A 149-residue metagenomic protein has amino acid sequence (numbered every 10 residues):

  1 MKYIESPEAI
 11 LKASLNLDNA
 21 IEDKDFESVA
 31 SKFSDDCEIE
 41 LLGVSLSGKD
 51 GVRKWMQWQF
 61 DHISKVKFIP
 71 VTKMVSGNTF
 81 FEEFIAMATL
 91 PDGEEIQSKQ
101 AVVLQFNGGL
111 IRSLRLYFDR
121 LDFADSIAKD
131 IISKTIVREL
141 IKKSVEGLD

Functional and structural regions predicted by a protein language model:
M1-S31, K134-D149: Short, low-complexity N-terminal intrinsically disordered segments enriched in polar/charged residues
L17, V29-A30, C37, G48 (+4 more regions): Hydrophobic pocket/interface hotspot
F26-A30, S34-G77: A solvent-exposed, acidic/Ser-Thr-rich amphipathic alpha-helical stretch
H62-K65, M87-I96: Short, cysteine-centered beta-strand-loop-beta hairpins and adjacent loop/turn segments enriched in charged/polar
K67-F68, I96-V102: Short, surface-exposed coil-to-beta transition loops
G77-A86: A short hydrophobic beta-strand element
V102-I131, T135: Short beta-strand edge/turn micro-motifs at domain boundaries
